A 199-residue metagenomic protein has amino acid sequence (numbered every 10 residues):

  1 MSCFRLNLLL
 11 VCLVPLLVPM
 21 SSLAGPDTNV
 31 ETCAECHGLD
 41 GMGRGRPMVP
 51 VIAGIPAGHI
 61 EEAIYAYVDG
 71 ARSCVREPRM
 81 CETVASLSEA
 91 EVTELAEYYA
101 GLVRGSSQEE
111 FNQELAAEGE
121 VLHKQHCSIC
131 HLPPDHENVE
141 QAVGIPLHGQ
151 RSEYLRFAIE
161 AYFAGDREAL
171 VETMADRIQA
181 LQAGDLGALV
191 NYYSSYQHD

Functional and structural regions predicted by a protein language model:
M1-F4: N-terminal secretory signal peptides that target proteins for export/translocation
N7-P19: Bacterial N-terminal signal peptides
S22-M42, F111-P134, G184: Sequence/structural segment immediately N-terminal to covalent heme-attachment motifs in c-type and related
L39, G70-A71, G101-G105, P133 (+2 more regions): Generic structural signal for alpha-helix termini and adjacent loop/cap motifs
L39, R76-R79, P133, V171-M174 (+1 more regions): Residue-level hotspots at or immediately adjacent to binding/recognition sites across diverse folds
G41-A71, C81-S86, E120, L132-F163: Gly/Gly-Pro-rich "capping" loops immediately C-terminal to redox-active cysteine motifs in periplasmic/lumenal
M42, T93-Q113, P134-H148: His/Cys-centered metal/cofactor-coordination and adjacent catalytic loops
V84-S107, E153, R177-D199: C-terminal capping alpha-helices of c-type cytochrome domains
